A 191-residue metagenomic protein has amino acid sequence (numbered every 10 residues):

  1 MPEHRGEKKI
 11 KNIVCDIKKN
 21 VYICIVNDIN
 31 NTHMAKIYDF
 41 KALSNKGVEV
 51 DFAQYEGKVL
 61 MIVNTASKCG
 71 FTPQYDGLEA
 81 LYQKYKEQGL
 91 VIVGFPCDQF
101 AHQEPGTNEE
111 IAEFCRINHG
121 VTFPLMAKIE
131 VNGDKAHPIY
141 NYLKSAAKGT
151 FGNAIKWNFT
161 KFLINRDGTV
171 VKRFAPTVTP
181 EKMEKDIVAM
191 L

Functional and structural regions predicted by a protein language model:
H4: Cationic, low-complexity basic patches in intrinsically disordered or flexible, solvent-exposed regions
K8-N12, K19-N20: Polybasic, lysine-rich low-complexity intrinsically disordered segments
V21-I25, I29-N30: Short, positively charged and aromatic/hydrophobic N-terminal segments
H33-L191: Chalcogenol-based redox active-site neighborhoods
